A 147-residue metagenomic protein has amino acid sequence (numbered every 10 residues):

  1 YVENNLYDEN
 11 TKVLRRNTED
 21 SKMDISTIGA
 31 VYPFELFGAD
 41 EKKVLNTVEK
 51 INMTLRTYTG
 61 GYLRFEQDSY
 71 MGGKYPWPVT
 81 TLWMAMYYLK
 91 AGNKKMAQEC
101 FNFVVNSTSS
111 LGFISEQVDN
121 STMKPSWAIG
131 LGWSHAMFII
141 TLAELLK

Functional and structural regions predicted by a protein language model:
Y1-W77, E99-K147: Extended glycan-interaction surfaces of carbohydrate-active proteins
G73-G92: Internal helical hairpin/lid segments
